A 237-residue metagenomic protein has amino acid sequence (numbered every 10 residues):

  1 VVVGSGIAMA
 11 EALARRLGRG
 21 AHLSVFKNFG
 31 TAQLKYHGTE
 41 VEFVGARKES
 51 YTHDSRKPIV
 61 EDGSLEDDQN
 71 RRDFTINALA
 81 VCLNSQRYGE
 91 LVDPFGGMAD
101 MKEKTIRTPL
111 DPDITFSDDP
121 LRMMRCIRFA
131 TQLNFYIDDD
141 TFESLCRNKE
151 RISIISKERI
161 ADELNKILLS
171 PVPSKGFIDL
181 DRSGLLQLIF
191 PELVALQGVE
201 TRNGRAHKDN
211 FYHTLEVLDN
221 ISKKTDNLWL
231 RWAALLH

Functional and structural regions predicted by a protein language model:
V1-H237: Catalytic cores of the polymerase beta-like nucleotidyltransferase superfamily and closely associated nucleotide
